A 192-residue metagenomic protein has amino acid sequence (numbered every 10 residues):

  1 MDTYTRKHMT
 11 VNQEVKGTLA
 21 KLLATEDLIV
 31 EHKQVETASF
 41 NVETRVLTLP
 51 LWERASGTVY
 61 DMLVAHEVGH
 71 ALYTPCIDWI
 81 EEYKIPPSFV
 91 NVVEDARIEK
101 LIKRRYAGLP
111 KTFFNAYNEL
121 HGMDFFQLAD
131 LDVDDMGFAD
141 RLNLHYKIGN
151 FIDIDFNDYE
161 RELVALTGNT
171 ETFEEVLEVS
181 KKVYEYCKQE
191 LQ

Functional and structural regions predicted by a protein language model:
M1-Q192: Short, functionally important secondary-structure microenvironments
